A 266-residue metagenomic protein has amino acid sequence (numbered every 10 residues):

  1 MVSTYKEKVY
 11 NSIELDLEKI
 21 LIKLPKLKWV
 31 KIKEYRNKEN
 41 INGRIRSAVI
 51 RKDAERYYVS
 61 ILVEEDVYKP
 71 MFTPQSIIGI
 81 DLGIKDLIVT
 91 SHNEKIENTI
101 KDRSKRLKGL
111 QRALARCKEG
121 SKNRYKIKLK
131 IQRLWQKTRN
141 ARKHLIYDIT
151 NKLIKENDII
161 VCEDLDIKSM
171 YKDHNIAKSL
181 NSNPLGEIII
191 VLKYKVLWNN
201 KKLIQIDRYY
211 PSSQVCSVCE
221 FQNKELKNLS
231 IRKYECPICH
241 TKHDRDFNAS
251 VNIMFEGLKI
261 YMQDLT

Functional and structural regions predicted by a protein language model:
M1-R51: Acidic carboxylate diad motif detector
N40-R44, K52-T266: Positively charged, helix-rich recognition surfaces that bind polyanionic ligands
